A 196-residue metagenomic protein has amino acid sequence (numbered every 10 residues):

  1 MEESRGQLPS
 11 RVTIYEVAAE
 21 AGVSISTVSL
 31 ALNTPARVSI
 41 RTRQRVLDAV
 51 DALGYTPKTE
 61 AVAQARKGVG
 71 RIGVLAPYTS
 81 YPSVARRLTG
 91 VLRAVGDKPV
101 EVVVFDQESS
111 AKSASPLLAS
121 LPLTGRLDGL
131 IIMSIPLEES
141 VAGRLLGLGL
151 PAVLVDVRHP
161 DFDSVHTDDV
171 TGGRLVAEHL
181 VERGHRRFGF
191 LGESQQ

Functional and structural regions predicted by a protein language model:
M1-V69: N-terminal helix-turn-helix DNA-binding module of bacterial transcription factors
E2-P9, K67-E178, E182: Alpha-helical recognition/docking segments in bacterial nutrient-uptake and carbohydrate-utilization systems
T27-A31, V74, L154-V157, F188-G192: Short beta-strands and strand-loop turn motifs
P57, S134, Q195: Short beta->alpha connector loops of Rossmann-like oxidoreductase domains
V176-Q196: An alpha-beta-alpha
